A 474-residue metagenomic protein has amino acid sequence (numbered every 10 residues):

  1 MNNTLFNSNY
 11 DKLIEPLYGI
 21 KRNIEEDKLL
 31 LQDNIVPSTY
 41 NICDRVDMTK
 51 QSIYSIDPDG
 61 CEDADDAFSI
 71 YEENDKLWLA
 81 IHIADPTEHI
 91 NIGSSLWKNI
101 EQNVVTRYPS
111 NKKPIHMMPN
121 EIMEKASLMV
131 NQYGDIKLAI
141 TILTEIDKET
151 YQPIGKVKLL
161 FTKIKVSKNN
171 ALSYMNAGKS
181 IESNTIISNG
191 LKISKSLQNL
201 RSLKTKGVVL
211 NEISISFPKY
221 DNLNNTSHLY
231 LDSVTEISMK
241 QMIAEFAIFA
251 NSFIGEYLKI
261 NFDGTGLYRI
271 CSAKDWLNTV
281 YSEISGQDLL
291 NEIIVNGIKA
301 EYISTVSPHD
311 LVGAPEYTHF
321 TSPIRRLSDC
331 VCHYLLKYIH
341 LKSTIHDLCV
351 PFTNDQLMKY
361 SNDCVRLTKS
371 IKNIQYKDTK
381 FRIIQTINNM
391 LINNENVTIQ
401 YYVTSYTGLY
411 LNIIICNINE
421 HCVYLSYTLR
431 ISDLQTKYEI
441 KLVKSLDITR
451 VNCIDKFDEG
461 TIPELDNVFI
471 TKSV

Functional and structural regions predicted by a protein language model:
M1-L30: Boundary/activation segment at the start of structured domains
N2-T4, Y10, L31-T436, K444-D447 (+3 more regions): Electropositive polyanion-binding surfaces
T449-V451, V474: Compositionally biased low-complexity segments enriched in polar/charged residues
